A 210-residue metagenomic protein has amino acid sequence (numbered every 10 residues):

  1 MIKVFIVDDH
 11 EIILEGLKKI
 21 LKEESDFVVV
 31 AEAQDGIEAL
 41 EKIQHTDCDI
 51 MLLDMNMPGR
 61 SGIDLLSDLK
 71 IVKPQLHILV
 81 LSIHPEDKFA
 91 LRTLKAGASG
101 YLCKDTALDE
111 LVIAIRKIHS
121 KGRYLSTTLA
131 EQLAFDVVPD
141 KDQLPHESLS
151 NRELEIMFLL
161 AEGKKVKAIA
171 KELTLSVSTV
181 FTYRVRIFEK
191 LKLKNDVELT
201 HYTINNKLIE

Functional and structural regions predicted by a protein language model:
D8, D54, S82: Active-site residues of response regulator receiver
D26-Q34, K42, L193: Short hydrophobic/Thr-rich beta-strand motif most characteristic of the beta2 strand and flanking loop of CheY-like
D35-E38, S61-D64: Acidic catalytic/metal-coordinating carboxylates
T46-L52: Active-site beta3 strand of CheY-like receiver
M57: Receiver (REC) domain active-site loop signature in two-component systems and cognate sites in sensor histidine kinases
K88-K95, G100-N151, E155, L208-I209: Short, flexible helix-to-coil linker/hinge segments that flank and couple to helix-turn-helix
Q143-S178: Helix-turn-helix DNA-binding segment
V185-E210: Basic, Lys/Arg-enriched C-terminal extension of HTH/homeodomain DNA-binding domains
